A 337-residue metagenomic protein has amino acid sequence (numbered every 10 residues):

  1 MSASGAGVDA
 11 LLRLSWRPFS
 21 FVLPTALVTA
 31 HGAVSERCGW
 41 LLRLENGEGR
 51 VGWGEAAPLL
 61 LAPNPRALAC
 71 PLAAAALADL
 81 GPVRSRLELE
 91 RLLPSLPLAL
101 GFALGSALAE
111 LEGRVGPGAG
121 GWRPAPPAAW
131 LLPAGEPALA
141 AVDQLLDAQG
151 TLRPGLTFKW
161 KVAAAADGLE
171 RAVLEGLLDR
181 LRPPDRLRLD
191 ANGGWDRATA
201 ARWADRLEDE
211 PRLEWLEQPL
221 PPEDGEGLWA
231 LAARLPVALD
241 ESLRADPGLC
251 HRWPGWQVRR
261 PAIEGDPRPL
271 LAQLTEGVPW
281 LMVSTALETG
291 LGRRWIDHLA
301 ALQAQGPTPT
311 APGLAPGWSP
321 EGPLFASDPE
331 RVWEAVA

Functional and structural regions predicted by a protein language model:
S2-L187, N192-A201, D205-E210, E321-A337: N-terminal capping/lid subdomain adjacent to the active-site entrance of alpha/beta enzymes
L131-P133, T157-D167, R186-G194, E210-G225 (+3 more regions): Catalytic beta/alpha-barrel core
L139-A140, A164-L177, W195-T199, L220-A232 (+2 more regions): Active-site-adjacent beta->alpha loops and helix N-cap segments on the catalytic face of soluble alpha/beta enzymes
R202-D205, E214, E226-W229: Internal, well-ordered alpha-helical scaffold/interface segments that support domain packing or protein-protein contacts
E223-D224, A230-P236, E241-A337: Shared catalytic-loop signature of beta/alpha-barrel
